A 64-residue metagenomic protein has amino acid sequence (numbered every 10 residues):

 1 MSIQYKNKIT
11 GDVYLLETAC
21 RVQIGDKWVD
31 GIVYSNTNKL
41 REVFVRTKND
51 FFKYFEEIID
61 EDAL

Functional and structural regions predicted by a protein language model:
M1-K8: Short coil-to-beta transition motif at edge beta-strands of beta-rich domains
N7, L16, E57-I58: Residue-level detector of beta-propeller blades
K8-I9, T37: A short, compositionally biased micro-patch
D12, D30, F51: Residues that flank catalytic or metal-binding motifs in active/ligand-binding sites
D12-R21: Short beta-strand-centered aromatic/proline hotspots
C20-K48: Basic/aromatic-rich interaction segments and small domains that mediate binding to polyanionic partners
R41-L64: Intrinsically disordered, low-complexity, charged/polar segments
